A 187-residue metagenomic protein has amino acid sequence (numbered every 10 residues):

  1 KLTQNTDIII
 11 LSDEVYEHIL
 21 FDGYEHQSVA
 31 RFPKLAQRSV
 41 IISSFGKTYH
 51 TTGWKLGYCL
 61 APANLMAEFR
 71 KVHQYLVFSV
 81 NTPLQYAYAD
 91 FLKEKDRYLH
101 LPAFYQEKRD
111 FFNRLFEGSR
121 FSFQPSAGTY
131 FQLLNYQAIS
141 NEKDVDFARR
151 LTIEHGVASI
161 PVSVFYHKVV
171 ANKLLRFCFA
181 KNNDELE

Functional and structural regions predicted by a protein language model:
K1-D7, Y16-T51, N64: Active-site pre-lysine segment of PLP-dependent enzymes
L2-T6, S119, H155: Helix C-cap/helix->beta junction micro-motif
D13: Glycine-centered flexible beta-alpha turn that most often forms the glycine-rich phosphate-binding loop
K34, N64-P83: Active-site C-terminal subdomain of aminotransferase-like
L35-A36, H50, A63-E68, R97 (+1 more regions): Short helix-loop capping/hinge motifs at secondary-structure junctions, enriched in acidic/polar residues
F69-L76, F91-R114, N141-K143: Structural signature of PLP-dependent enzymes
Q85, A89, A103-N113, F123-Y136 (+1 more regions): Conserved glycine-rich beta-strand-loop-beta hairpin in the small C-terminal domain of fold type I
I153-S159, F165-E187: PLP-dependent enzyme catalytic core of the Aspartate aminotransferase-like
